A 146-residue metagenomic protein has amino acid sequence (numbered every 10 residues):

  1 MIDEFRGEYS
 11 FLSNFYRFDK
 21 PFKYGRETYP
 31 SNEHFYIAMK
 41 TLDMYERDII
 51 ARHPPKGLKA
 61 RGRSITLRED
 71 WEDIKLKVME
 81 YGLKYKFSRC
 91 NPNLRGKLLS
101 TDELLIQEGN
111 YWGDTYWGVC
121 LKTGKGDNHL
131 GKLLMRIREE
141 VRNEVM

Functional and structural regions predicted by a protein language model:
M1-M146: Charged, low-complexity intrinsically disordered segments
